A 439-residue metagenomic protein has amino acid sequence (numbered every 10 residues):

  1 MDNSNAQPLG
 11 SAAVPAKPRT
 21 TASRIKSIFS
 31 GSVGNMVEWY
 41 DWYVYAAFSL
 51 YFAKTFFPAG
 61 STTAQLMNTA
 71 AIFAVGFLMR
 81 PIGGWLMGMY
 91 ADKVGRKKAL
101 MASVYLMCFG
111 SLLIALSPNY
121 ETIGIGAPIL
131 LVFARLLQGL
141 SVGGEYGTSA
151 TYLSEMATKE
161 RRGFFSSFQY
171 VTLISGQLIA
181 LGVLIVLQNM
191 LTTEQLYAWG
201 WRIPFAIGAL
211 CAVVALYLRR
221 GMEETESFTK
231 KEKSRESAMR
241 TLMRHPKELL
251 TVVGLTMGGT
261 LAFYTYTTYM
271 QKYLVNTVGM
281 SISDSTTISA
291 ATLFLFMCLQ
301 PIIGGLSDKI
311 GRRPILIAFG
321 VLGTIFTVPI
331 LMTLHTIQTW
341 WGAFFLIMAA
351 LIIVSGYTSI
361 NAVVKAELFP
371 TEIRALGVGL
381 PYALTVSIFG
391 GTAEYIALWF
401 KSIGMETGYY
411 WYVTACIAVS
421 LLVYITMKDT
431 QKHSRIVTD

Functional and structural regions predicted by a protein language model:
Y45-A46, P246-F296, F389-E394: Extracytoplasmic gate region of multi-pass secondary transporters
S49-I82: Extracellular/periplasmic helix-loop-helix junction of adjacent transmembrane segments in MFS-like secondary
P58, Y105-G124, V321-I337: C-terminal ends and interior cores of transmembrane alpha-helices in multi-pass membrane transporters/permeases
G84-R96, Q300-R312: Helix-to-loop junctions at the C-terminal end of transmembrane segments in multipass secondary transporters
K93-Y105, K309-G320: Cytoplasmic membrane-interface "Motif A"-like loop-to-helix N-cap segments of 12-TM Major Facilitator Superfamily
F164-Q188, L380-A393: Glycine-rich segments within core transmembrane alpha-helices of 12-TM secondary carriers
A215-M222, V364, A415-D439: Multi-pass alpha-helical transporter architecture, strongest for 12-TM Major Facilitator/SLC carriers used
R313-I360: C-terminal transmembrane helical hairpin of 12-TM major facilitator-type secondary transporters
